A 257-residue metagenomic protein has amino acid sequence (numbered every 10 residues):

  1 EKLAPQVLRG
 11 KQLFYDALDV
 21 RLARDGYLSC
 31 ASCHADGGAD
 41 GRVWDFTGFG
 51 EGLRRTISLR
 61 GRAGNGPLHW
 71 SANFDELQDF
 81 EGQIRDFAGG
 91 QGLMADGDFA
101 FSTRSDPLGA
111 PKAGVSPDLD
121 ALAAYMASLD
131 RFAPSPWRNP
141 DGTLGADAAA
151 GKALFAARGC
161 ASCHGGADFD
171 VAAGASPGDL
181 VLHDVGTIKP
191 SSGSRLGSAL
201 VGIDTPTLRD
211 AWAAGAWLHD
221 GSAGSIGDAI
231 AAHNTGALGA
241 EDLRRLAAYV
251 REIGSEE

Functional and structural regions predicted by a protein language model:
E1-E257: Periplasmic c-type cytochrome electron-transfer domains
